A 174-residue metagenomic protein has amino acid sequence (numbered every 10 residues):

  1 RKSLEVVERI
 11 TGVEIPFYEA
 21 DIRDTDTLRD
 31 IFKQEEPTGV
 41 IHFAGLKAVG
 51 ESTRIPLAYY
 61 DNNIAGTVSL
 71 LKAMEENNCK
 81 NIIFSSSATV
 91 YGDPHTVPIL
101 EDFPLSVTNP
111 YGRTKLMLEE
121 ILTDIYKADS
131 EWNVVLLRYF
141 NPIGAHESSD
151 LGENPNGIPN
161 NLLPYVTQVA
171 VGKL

Functional and structural regions predicted by a protein language model:
R1-A145: N-terminal Rossmann-like NAD(P)+-binding domain of SDR-like oxidoreductases, especially those catalyzing
T123-L174: NAD(P)-dependent short-chain dehydrogenase/reductase
